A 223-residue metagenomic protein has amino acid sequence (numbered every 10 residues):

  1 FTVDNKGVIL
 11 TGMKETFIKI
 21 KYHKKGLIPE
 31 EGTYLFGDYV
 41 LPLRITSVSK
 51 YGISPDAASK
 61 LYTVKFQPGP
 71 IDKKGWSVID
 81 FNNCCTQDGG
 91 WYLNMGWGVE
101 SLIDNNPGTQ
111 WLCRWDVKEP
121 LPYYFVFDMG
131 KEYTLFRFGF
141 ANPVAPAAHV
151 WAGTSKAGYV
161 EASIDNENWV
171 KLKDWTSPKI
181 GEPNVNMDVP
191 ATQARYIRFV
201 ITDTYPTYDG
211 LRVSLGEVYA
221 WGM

Functional and structural regions predicted by a protein language model:
F1-G75: Short boundary segments that mark the start of a structured unit
D4-I9, Q110-V117, Y124-F125, D174 (+1 more regions): Beta-strand-rich interaction surfaces with strong enrichment in secreted/lumenal proteins
E15-F17, S59, P122-V126, R137: Intrinsic-disorder/low-complexity, polar/charged segments enriched in Ser/Thr/Lys/Arg/Asp/Glu/Gln
V40, L135, S155-Y159: Exposed beta-strand and adjacent loop surfaces of beta-rich binding modules that mediate intermolecular recognition
T63-D128, P143-P146, V150-A152: Disordered, acidic Ser/Thr/Pro-rich linker "stalks" and the adjacent N-terminal cap of the next globular domain
L121, H149-M223: Trp- and acidic/polar-enriched beta-sheet ligand-binding modules for extracellular glycan and matrix recognition
Y123-F136, D188-Q193: Extracellular and analogous surface-interaction loops
Y133-H149, F199: A short beta-strand element within beta-rich, extracytoplasmic domains of secreted/secretory-pathway proteins
